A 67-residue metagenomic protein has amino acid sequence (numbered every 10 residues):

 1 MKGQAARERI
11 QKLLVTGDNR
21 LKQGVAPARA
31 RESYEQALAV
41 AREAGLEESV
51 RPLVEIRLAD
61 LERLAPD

Functional and structural regions predicted by a protein language model:
M1-I10: TPR-adjacent "capping" and linker segments in tetratricopeptide-repeat scaffold/adaptor proteins
R9-K12, P52-L53: Residue register of alpha-helical TPR repeats
L14, D18-K22, A41, R63: Specific register positions within alpha-helical solenoid repeats of the TPR/Sel1-like families, i.e., one
G24, A41-A44, E48: Alpha-helical junction/boundary sensor with strong preference for TPR arrays
E55-D67: Alpha-helical linker/edge segments of TPR/alpha-solenoid repeat scaffolds and analogous pre-/post-domain helices
